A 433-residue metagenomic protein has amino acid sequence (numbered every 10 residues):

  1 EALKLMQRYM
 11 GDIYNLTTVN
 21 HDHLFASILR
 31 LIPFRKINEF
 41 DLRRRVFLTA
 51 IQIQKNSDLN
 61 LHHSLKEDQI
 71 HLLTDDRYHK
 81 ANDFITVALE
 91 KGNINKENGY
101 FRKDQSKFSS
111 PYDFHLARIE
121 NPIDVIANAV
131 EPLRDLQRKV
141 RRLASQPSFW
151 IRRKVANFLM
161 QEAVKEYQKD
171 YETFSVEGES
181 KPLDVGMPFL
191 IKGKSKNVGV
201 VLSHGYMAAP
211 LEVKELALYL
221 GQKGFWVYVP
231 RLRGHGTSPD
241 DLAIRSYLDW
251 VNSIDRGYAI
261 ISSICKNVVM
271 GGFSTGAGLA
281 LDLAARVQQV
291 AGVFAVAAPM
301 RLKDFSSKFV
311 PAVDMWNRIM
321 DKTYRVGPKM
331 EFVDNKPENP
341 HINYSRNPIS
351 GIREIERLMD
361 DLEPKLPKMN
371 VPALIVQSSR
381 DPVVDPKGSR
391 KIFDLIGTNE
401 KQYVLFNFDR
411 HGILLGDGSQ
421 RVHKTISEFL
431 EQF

Functional and structural regions predicted by a protein language model:
E1-E179: Membrane-interfacial terminal anchoring regions of lipid-handling membrane enzymes
E177-S238: Short, surface-exposed "cap/lid" segments of acyl-processing enzymes
Y228, S389-G412, S419: Catalytic histidine neighborhood in serine/cysteine hydrolases with alpha/beta-hydrolase-type architecture
S238-I264, V269: Catalytic nucleophile-loop/oxyanion-hole region of alpha/beta-hydrolase and closely related hydrolase-like folds
G272-G276, A280: Gly/Ala-rich beta-loop-alpha elbow adjacent to hydrolase catalytic centers
M369, I375-Q377, D381: Short beta-strand/loop motif that positions the catalytic acidic residue of the alpha/beta-hydrolase fold
R380-V384, G412: Acidic catalytic loop of the alpha/beta-hydrolase fold
N407-F433: Catalytic active-site module of serine/aspartate enzymes centered on a nucleophile-bearing elbow/loop
